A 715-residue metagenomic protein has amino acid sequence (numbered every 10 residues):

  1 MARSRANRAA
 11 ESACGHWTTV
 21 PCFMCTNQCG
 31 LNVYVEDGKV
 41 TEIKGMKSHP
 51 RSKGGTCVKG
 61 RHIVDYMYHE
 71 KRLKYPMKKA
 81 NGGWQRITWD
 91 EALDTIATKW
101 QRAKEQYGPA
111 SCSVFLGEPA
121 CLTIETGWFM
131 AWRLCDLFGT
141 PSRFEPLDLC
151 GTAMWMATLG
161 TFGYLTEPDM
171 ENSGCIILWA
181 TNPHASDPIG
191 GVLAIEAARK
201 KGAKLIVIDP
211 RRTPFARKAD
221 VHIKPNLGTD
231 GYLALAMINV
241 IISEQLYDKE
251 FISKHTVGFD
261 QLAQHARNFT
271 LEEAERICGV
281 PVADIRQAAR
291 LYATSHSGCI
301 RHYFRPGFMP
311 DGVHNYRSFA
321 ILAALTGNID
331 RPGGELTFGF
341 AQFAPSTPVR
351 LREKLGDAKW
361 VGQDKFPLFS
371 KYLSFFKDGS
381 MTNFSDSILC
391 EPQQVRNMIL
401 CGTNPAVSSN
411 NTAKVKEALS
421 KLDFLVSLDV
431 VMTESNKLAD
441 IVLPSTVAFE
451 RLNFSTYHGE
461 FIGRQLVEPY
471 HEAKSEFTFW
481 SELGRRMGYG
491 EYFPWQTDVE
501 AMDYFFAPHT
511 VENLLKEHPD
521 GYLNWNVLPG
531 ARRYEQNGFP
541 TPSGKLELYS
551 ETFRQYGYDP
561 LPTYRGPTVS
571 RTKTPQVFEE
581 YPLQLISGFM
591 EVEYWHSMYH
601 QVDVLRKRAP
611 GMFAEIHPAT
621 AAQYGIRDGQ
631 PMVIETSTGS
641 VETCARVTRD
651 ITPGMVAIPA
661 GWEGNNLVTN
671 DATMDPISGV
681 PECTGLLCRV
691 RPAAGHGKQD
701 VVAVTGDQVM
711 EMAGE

Functional and structural regions predicted by a protein language model:
M1-E244, E273, P281, C401 (+3 more regions): N-terminal export/assembly segments and adjacent metallocofactor-ligating motifs of anaerobic energy-metabolism
M77-W89, L246-V282, D364, V467-S543 (+5 more regions): N-terminal leader/propeptide and maturation segments of large enzyme subunits in energy/redox metabolism and hydrolases
Y107-S111, Y247-I252, C299, D330-T337 (+1 more regions): Flexible, glycine/charged-enriched surface loops at secondary-structure junctions
T126-I208, F215, G231-L235, A324-K437 (+3 more regions): Extended redox/cofactor-interaction regions of prokaryotic respiratory oxidoreductases
A219-P225, H458-H471: Short beta-alpha connecting loops at secondary-structure transitions that line or flank enzyme active sites
M237, V257-M381: Active-site phosphate/pyrophosphate-binding segments
D440: Catalytic, metal-anchored helix/loop core of enzyme active sites in primary metabolism
E476-D520, Q601-E615, A619-E715: Long, contiguous, secondary-structure-rich segments that constitute the structural scaffold of globular domains
